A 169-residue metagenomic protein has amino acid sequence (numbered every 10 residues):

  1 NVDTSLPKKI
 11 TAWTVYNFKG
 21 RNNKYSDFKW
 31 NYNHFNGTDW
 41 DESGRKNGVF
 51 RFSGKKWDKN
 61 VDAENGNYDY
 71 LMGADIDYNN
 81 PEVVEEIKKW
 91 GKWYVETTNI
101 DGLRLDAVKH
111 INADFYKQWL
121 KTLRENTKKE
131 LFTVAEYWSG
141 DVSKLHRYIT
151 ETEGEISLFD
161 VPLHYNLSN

Functional and structural regions predicted by a protein language model:
N1-N22, K89-N169: Active-site-proximal helices and loops of the catalytic beta/alpha 8
V2-D69: Core domains of carbohydrate- and sulfate-ester-processing enzymes
F35, Y70, H164-S168: Generic hydrophobic, helix-prone segments enriched in Leu/Val/Ile
V49-T98, V108: Active-site-adjacent "subsite" loops/lids of carbohydrate-active enzymes
